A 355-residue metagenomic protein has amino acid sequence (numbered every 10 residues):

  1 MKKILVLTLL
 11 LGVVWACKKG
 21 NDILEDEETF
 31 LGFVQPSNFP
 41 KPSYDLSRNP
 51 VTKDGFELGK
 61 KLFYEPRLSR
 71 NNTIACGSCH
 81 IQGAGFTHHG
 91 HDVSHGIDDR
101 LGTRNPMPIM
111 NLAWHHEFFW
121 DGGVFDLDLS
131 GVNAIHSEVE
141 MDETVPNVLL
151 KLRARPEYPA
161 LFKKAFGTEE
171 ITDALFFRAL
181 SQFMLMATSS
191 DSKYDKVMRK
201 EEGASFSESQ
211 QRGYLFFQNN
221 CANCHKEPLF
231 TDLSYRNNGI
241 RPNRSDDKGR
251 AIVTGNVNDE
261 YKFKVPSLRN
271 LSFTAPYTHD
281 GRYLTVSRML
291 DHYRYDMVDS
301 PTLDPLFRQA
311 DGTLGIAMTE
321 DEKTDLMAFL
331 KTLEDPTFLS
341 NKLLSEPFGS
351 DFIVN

Functional and structural regions predicted by a protein language model:
M1-L24: Bacterial Sec-dependent N-terminal signal peptides
C17-N355: Periplasmic c-type cytochrome electron-transfer domains
